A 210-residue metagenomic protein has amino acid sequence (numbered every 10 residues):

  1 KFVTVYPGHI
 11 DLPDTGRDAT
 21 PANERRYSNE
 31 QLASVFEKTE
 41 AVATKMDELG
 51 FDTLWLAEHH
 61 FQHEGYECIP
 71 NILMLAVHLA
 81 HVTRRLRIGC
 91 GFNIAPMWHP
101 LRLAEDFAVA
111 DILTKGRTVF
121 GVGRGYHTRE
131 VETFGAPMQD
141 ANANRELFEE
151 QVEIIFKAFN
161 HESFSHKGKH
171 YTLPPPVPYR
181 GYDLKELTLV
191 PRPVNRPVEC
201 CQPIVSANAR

Functional and structural regions predicted by a protein language model:
K1-V82, P197-V198: N-terminal beta1-alpha1-beta2 module of alpha/beta enzyme domains
F2-T4, L54-L56, R87-C90, T118-V122 (+1 more regions): Hydrophobic faces of well-ordered beta-strands that scaffold small-molecule active sites in alpha/beta enzyme cores
G8, I94, I204-S206: Residue-level signal for short, function-critical loop segments
P13-D14, H99-R210: Internal, glycine-rich beta/alpha segment that forms the wall or movable "lid" of small-molecule/cofactor binding
R26-Q31, H63, G89-W98, Q139: The substrate-binding groove and active-site-proximal loops of carbohydrate-active enzymes, especially glycoside
D47-E48, A76-R85, F107, D111-T118: Acidic (Asp/Glu)-rich catalytic clusters
H59-F61, E67, F92-L101, R124-H127: Acidic, glycine-rich active-site loops and adjacent beta-strand->loop/helix elements that engage anionic groups
R84-C90, P191-R196: Short, surface-exposed connector motifs at secondary-structure boundaries
